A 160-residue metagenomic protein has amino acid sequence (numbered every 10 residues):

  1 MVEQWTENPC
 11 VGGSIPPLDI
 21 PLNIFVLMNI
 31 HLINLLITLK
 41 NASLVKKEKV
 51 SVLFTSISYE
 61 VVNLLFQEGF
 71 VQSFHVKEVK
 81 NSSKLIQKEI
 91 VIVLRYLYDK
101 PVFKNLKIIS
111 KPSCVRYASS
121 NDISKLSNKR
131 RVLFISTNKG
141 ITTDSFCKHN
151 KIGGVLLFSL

Functional and structural regions predicted by a protein language model:
P17-L27: Short, Lys/Arg-enriched N-terminal segments with co-localized hydrophobic residues within the first ~10-30 amino acids
F25-L160: Core subunits and conserved enzymes of cellular information-processing and envelope-translocation systems across
